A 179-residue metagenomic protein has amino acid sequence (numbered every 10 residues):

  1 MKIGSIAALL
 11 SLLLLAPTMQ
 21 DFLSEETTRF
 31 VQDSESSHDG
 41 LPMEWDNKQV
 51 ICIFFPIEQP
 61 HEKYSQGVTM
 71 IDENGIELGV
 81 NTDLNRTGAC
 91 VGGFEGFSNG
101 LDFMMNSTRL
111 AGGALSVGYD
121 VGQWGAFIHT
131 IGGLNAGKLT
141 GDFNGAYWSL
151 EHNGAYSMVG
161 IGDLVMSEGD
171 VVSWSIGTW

Functional and structural regions predicted by a protein language model:
K2-W179: Ubiquitin-like/PB1-type beta-grasp interaction modules and other compact soluble beta-rich domains
